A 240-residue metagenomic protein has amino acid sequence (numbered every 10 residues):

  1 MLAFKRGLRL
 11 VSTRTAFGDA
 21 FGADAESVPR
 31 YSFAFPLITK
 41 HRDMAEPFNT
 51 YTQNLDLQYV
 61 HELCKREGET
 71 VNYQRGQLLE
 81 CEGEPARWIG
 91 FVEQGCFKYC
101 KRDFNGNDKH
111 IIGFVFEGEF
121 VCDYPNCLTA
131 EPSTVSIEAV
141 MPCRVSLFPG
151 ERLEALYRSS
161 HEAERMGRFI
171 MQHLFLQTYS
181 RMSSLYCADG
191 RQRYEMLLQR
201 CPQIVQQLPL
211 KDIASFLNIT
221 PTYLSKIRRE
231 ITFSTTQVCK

Functional and structural regions predicted by a protein language model:
F4, F17, F21, Y31-F35: Aromatic (phenylalanine/tyrosine) cluster motif
Y31, F35-T70, N126: Cyclic nucleotide-binding regulatory module and flanking cytosolic helices
Q74, E93-Q94, F116, M141: A cytosolic small-molecule/anion-sensing beta-strand core signal
L79-E84: Short phosphate-coordinating micro-motif centered on Lys-Gly-acidic
R87, F91-Y99, G118: Glycine- and acidic-residue-biased ligand/ion/polar-headgroup-sensing regions
I111-R168: Cyclic-nucleotide recognition modules
A188-K240: Phosphate-/nucleic-acid-contacting segments
